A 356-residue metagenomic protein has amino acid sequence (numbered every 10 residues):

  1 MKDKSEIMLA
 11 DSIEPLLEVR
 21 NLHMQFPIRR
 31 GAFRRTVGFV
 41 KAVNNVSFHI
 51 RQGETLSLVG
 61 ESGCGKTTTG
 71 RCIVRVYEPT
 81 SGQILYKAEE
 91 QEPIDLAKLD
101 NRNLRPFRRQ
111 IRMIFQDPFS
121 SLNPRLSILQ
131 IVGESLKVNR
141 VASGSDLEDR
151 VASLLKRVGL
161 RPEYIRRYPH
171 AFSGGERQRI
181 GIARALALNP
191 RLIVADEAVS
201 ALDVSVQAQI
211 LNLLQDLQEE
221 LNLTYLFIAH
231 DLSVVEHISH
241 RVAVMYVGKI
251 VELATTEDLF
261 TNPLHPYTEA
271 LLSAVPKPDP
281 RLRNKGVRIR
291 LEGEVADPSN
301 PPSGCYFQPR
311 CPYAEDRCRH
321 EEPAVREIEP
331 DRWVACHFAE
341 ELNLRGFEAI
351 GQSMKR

Functional and structural regions predicted by a protein language model:
K2-P15, R29-R34, F39, P93 (+1 more regions): Short catalytic/signature loops enriched in Gly
V74: Helix-to-loop junction immediately C-terminal to a conserved catalytic motif
Q83-P106, S143: ABC ATPase NBD Q-loop/coupling interface
Q91-E92, D146-E163, L272-S273: Conserved ABC ATPase "signature" region
Y168-F172, E176: Conserved ABC ATPase signature
A187-R191: A short, proline-enriched helix->beta-strand linker immediately N-terminal to the Walker B motif in ABC-type P-loop
A198, L202, V206-N284: P-loop NTP-binding/switch modules centered on Walker-like glycine-rich loops
